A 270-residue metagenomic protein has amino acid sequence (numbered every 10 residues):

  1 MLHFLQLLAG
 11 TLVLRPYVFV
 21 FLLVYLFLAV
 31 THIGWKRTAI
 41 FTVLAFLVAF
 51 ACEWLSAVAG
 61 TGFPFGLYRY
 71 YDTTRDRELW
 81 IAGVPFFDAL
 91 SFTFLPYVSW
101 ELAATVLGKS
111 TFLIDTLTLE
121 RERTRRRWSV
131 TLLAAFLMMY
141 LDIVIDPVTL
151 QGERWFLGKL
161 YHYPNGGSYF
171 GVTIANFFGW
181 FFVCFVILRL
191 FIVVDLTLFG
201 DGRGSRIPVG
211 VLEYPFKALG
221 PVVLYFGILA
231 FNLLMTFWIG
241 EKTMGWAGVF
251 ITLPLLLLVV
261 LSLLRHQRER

Functional and structural regions predicted by a protein language model:
M1-R270: Aromatic-rich, lipid-facing transmembrane alpha helices and their immediate juxtamembrane interface loops in integral
